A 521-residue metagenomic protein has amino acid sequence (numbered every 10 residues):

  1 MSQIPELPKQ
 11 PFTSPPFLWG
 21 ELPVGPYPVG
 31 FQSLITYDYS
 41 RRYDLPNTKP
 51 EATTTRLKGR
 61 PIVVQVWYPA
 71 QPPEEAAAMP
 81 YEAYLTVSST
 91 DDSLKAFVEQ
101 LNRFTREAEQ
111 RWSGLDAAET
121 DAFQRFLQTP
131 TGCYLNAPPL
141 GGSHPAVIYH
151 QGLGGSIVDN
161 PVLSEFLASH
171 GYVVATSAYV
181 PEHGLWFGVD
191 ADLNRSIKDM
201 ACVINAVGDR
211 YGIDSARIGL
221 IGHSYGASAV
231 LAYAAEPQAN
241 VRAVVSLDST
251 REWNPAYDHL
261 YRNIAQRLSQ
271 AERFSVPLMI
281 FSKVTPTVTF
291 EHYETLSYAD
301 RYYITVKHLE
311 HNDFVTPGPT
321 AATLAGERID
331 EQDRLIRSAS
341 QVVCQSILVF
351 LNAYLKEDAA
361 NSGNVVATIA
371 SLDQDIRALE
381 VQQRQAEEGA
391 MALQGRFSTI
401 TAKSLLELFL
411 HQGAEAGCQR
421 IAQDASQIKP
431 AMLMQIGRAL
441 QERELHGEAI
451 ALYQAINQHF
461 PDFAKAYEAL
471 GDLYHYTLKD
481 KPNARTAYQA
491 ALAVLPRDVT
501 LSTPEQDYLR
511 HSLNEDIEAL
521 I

Functional and structural regions predicted by a protein language model:
I4-A146: Domain-level recognition of soluble alpha/beta enzyme cores, biased toward histidine phosphatases/phosphomutases
I4-E21, G25-F31, Y39, P46-K49 (+7 more regions): Alpha/beta-hydrolase-fold serine-hydrolase catalytic core, especially in secreted/extracellular enzymes
V66, L167, M200, I218 (+2 more regions): Divalent metal-coordination and catalytic microenvironments
T129-L185, W253, P286: Short substrate-entry loop that stabilizes the transition state in hydrolases
L135-H144, F187-S224, S228, E236: Gly/Ser-rich "nucleophile elbow"/oxyanion-hole loop immediately N-terminal to the catalytic nucleophile in hydrolases
P138-G141, A243-H311: The feature captures the conserved acid-bearing segment of alpha/beta-hydrolase catalytic domains
G152, S224-Y225, D248: Catalytic nucleophile serine of serine hydrolases, specifically the conserved "nucleophile elbow" pentapeptide
A232-R242: Conserved hydrolase catalytic core segment
